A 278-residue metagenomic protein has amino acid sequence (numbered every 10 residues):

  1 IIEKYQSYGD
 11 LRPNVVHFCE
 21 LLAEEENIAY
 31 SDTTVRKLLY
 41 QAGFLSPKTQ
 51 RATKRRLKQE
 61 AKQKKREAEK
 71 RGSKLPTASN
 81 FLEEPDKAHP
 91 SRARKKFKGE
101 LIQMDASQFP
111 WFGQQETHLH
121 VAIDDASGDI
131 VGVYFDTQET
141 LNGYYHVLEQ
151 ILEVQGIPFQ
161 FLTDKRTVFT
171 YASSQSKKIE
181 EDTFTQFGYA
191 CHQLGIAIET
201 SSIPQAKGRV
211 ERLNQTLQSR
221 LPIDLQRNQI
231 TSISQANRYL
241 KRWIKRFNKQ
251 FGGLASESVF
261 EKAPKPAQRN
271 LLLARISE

Functional and structural regions predicted by a protein language model:
I1-D10: Positively charged, polyanion-binding regions of nucleic-acid-associated proteins
R12-N14, D105, D224-L240: Short, charged, surface-exposed loops that flank catalytic or proteolytic processing sites
N14-I28: DNA-recognition alpha helix
I28, Y40, L45-D129, T140-F159 (+2 more regions): Mobile-element integrase/transposase regions, centering on the N-terminal DNA-binding/Zn-coordinating module
S31-T34: Short coil turns linking two alpha-helices in DNA-binding domains
A78-E83, I244-E278: C-terminal, beta-rich DNA-binding module of retroviral/retroelements integrases
T163-K165, S176-R220, A236: RNase H-like two-metal-ion nuclease catalytic core shared by retroviral integrases and related mobile-element nucleases
